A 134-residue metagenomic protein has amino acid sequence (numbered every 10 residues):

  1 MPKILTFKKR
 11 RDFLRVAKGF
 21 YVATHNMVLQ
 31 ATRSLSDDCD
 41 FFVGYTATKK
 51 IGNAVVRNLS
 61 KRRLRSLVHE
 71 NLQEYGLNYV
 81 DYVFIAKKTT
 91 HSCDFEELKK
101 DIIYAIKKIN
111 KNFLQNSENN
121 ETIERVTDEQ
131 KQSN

Functional and structural regions predicted by a protein language model:
M1-N134: Positively charged, solvent-exposed patches that mediate nucleic-acid binding
